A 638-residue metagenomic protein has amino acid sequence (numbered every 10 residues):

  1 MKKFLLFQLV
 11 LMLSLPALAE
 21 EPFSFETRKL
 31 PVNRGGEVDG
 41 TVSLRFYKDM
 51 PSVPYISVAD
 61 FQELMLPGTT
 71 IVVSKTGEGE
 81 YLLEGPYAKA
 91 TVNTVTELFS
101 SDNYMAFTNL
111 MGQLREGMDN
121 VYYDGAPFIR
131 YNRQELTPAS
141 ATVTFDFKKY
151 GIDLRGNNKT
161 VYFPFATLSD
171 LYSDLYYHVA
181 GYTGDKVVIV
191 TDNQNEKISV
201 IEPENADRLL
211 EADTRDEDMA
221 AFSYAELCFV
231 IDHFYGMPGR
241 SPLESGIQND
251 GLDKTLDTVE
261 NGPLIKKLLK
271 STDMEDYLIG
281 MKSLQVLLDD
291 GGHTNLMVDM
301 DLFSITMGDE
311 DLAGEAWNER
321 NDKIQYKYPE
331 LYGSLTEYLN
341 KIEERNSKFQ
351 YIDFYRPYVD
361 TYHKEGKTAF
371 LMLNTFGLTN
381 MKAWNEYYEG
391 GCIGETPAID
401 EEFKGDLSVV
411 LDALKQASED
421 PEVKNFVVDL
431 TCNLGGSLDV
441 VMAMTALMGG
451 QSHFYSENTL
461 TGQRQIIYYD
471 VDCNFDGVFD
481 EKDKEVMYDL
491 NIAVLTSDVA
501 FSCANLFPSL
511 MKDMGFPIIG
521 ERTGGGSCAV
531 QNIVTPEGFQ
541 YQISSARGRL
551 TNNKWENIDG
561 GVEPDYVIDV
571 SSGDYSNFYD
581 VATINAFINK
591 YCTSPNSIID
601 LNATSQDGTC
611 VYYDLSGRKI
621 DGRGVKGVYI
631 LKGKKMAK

Functional and structural regions predicted by a protein language model:
M1-F4, A19, K638: Positively charged n-region of N-terminal signal peptides that target proteins for export
F4-S14: Sec-dependent N-terminal signal peptides
G40-T76, K149-T167, D174-Y182: Extracytoplasmic Gram-positive cell-surface binding/anchoring modules and repeats
L66-Y81, Y172-G184, V499-F501, M514-S527: Short, well-structured beta-strand/strand-turn elements
Y87-L434, V440-A443, I518, V534 (+1 more regions): Flexible, low-complexity junctional segments that flank or bridge functional domains
D192-R215, A221-Y224, C228-V230, G366-T368 (+3 more regions): C-terminal "post-core" interaction segments
S594-S616: Residue-level detector of functionally pivotal "anchor" positions at catalytic/ligand-binding pockets or at interdomain
V628-K638: C-terminal tail/sorting-segment detector
